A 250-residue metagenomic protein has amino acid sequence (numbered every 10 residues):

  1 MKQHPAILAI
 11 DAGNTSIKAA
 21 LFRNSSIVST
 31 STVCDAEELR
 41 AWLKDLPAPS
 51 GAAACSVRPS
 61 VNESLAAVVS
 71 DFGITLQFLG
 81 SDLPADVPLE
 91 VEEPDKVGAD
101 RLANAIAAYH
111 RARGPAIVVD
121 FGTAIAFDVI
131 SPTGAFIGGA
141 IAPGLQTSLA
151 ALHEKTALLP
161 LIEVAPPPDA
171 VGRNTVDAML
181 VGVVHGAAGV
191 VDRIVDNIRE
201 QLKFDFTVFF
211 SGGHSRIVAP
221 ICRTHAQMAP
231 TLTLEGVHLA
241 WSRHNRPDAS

Functional and structural regions predicted by a protein language model:
M1-A12, S26-A116, T133-S250: Nucleotide/phosphate-binding catalytic cleft detector across ATP-hydrolyzing and phosphate-transferring enzymes
I17-L21, V118, I125-I130: Short beta-strand scaffold segments in enzyme catalytic cores
L83, A124-I125: Acidic, glycine-rich active-site loops and adjacent beta-strand->loop/helix elements that engage anionic groups
